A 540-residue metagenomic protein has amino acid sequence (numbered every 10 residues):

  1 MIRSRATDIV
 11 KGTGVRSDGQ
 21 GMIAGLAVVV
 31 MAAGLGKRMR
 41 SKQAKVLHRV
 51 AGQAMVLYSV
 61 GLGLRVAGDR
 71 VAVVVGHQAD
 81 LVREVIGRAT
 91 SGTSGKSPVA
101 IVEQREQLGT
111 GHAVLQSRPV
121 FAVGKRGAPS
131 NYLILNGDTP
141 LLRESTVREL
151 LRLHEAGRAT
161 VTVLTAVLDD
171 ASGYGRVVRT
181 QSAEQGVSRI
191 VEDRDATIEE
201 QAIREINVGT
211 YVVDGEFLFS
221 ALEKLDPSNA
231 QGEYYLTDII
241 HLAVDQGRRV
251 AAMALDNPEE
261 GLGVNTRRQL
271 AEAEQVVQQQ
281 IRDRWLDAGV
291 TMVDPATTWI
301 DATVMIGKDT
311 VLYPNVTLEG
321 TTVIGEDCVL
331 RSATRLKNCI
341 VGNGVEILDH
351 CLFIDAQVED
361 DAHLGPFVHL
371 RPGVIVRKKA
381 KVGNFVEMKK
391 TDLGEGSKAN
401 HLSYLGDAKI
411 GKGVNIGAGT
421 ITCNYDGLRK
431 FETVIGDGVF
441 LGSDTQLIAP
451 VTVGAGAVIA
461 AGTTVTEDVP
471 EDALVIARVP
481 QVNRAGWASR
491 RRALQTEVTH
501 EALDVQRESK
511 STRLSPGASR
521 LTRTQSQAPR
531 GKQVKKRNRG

Functional and structural regions predicted by a protein language model:
I2-A27, R49, Q53-R152, A156 (+1 more regions): Conserved N-terminal catalytic core of the sugar/cofactor nucleotidyltransferase
G14, S91-S94, Q278, A502-L521 (+1 more regions): Intrinsically disordered, low-complexity segments enriched in serine/proline and basic residues
I23-A24, R204-G307: Conserved alpha/beta core of the MobA/IspD/sugar-nucleotide pyrophosphorylase nucleotidyltransferase superfamily
A27-M39: A phosphate-binding catalytic loop at a beta-strand-loop-alpha-helix junction that coordinates phosphoryl groups
M31-A32, V74, I134-N136, T162-V167 (+3 more regions): Short beta-strand segments
Q43-R49, E103-E106, L225-S228: Short glycine-enriched, charge-decorated loop/helix-capping segments at active-site entrances that position
D80, L142-A230, T237: Conserved core of the sugar-phosphate nucleotidyltransferase
T291-A477, Q481-V482: Structural signal for interior beta-strand "rungs" in well-ordered beta-sheet cores of soluble enzyme domains
